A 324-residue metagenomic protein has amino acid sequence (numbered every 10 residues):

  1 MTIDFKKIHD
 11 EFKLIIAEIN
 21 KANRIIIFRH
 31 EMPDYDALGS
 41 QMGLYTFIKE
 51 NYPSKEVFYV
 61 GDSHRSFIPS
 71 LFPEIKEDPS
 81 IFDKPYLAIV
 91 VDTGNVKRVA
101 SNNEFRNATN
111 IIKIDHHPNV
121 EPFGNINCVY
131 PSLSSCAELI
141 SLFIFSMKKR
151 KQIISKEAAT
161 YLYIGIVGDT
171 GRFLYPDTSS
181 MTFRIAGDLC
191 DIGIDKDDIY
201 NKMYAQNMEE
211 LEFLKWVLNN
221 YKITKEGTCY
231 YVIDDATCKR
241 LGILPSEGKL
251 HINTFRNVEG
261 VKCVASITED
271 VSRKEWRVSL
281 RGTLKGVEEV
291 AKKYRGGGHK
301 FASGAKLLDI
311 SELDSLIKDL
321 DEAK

Functional and structural regions predicted by a protein language model:
M1-L14, K97-V99, N103-I111, S132-I140: An acidic intrinsically disordered interaction segment
T2-E31, Y35-L71, D78-P79, D83-P85 (+1 more regions): Hydrophobic helix-and-loop "lid/oligomerization" segment in the mid-to-C-terminal part of catalytic domains
L44-Y45, F105-A108, V129-Y130, R184: Glycine-rich, phosphate-binding/catalytic loops in enzymes
Y59, V90, K113, C128-Y130 (+1 more regions): Structural signal for conserved beta-strand scaffold positions within catalytic alpha/beta enzyme cores
L71-I126: Active-site cofactor/cluster-binding pocket
D78-P79, A100-N103, N127-Y130, K151-I153 (+2 more regions): A generic local secondary-structure boundary/capping motif
S80-D83, N103-R106, E121, I154-K156 (+3 more regions): Solvent-exposed alpha-helices and their adjacent loops that cap or buttress functional pockets in soluble metabolic
H116-I185: Short alpha-helices
